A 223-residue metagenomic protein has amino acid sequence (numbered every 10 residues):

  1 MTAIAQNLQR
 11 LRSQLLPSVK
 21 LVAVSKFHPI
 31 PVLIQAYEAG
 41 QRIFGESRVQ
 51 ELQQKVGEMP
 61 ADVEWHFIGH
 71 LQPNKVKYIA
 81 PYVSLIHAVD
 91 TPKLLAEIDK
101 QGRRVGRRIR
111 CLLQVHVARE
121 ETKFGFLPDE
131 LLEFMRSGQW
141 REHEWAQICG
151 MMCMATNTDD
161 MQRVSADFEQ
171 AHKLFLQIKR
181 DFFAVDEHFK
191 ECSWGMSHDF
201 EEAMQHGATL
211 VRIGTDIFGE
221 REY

Functional and structural regions predicted by a protein language model:
M1-H198, M204-H206, F218: Conserved alpha/beta-domain cores
T209-L210: Divalent-metal-activated hydrolytic enzyme cores
R221-E222: Short, charged, intrinsically disordered terminal tails
